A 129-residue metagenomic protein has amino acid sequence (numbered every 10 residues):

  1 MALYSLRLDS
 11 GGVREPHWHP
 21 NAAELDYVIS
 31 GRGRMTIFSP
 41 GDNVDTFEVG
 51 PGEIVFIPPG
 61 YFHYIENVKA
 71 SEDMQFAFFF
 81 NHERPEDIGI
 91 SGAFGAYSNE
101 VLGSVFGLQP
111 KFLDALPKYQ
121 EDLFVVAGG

Functional and structural regions predicted by a protein language model:
M1-L3, A23, G52, G60 (+1 more regions): Eukaryote-biased feature marking scaffold/signaling PDZ-domain proteins and nuclear chromatin regulators
M1-P16, A22: A short glycine-rich, His/Asp/Glu-containing loop-to-beta-strand
R7, H17, I29, I65-E66: Beta-strand cores of secreted/periplasmic/IMS beta-sandwich domains, seen most often in copper-related folds
L8, L25, R32, S39-G60: Short acidic-glycine-tyrosine-enriched beta hairpin
V13-P16, G31-I37: Short beta-strand segments in beta-sandwich/barrel cores
E15-P20, T46-E48, E66-N67: Short histidine-centered beta-strand/loop micro-motifs that create catalytic or ligand/metal-coordination sites
W18-N21, F38-P40, A70, I90-G92: Short coil/turn segments at secondary-structure boundaries
Y64-G129: Double-stranded beta-helix
